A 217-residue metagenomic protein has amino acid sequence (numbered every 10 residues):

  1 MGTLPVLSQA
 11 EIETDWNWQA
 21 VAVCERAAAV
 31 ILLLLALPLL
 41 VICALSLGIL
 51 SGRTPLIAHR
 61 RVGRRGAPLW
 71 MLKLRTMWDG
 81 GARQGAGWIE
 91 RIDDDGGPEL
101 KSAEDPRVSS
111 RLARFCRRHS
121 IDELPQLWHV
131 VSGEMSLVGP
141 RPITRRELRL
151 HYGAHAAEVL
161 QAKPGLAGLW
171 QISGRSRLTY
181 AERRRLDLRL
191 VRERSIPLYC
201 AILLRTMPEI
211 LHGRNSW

Functional and structural regions predicted by a protein language model:
M1-Q9, L124-W217: Hydrophobic structural segments characteristic of membrane proteins
G2-P5, W16-N17, G97: Short, motif-level signal for alpha-helix interfacial/capping segments enriched in acidic residues and aromatics/proline
S8-Q19, A103-R107: Juxtamembrane loop-helix boundary motifs flanking transmembrane segments in multi-pass membrane proteins
I12-Q84, H129, I196-W217: A hydrophobic, helix-centered structural microdomain
I57-V108, A167-L186: Short, glycine-rich, amphipathic interfacial segments at transmembrane boundaries or analogous
P106, R118-I121: Soluble non-cytosolic domains of exported or imported proteins
R111-H119, V191-R192: Short, well-ordered beta-strand elements within core beta-sheets of diverse protein domains
